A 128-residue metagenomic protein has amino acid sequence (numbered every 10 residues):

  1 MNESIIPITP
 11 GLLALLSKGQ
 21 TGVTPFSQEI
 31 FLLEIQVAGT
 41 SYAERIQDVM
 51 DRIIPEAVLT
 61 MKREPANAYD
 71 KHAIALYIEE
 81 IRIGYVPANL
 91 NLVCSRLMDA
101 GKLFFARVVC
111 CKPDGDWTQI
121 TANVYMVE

Functional and structural regions predicted by a protein language model:
M1-E128: Conserved active-site motif detector
